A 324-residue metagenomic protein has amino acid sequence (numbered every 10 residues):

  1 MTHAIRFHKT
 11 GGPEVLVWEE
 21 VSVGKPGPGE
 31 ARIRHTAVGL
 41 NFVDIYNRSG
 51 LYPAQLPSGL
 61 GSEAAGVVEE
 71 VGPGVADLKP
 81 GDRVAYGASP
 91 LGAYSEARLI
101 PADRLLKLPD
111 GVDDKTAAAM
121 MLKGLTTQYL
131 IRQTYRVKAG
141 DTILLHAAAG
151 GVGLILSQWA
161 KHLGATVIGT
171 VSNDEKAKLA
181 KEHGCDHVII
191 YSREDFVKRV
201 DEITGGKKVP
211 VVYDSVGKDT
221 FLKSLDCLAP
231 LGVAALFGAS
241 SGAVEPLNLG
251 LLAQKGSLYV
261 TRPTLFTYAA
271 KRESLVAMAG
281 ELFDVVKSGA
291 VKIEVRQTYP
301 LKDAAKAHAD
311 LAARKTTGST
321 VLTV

Functional and structural regions predicted by a protein language model:
S22-G39, S49-G92: Glycine-rich beta-strand-centered segment in the early N-terminal region that forms part of a ligand/cofactor-binding
Y46, V84-A149, W159: NAD(P)H dinucleotide-binding glycine-rich loop of Rossmann-like/cofactor-binding domains, especially the beta1-alpha1
R83, T142, T166, G232-V233 (+1 more regions): Short glycine-centered segments of the SAM/dcSAM-binding site in methyltransferase folds
M120-E194: Mid-domain Rossmann-like dinucleotide-binding core that forms the NAD(H)/NADP(H) cofactor-binding site
V171, D219-A290, V324: Glycine-rich phosphate-binding loop and adjacent beta-alpha segment of Rossmann(oid) nucleotide-cofactor-binding
F196-G206: Short amphipathic alpha-helix with an adjacent loop that forms part of the alpha/beta core around
R272-V324: C-terminal hydrophobic helical "lid"/dimerization subdomain of Rossmann-like NAD(P)H-dependent oxidoreductases
